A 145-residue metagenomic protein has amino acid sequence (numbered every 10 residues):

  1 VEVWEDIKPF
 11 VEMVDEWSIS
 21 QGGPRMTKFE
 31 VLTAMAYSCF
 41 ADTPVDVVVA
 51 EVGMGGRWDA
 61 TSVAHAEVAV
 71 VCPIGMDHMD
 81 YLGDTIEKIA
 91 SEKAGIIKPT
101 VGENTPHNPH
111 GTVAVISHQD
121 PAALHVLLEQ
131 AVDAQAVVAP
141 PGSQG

Functional and structural regions predicted by a protein language model:
V1-A64, M76-G83, K88, P121-A122: ATP-dependent carboxylate-amine ligase catalytic core
Q21-G22, G111-V113: A short, structure-level motif marking secondary-structure boundaries and short turns
R57, T105-P106: Intrinsically disordered, low-complexity peptide-like regions
E67-V68, Y81-I96, T100-T105, T112-G145: Internal gly/pro-rich beta-alpha loop/helix module that stabilizes soluble enzyme cofactors or their anionic handles
